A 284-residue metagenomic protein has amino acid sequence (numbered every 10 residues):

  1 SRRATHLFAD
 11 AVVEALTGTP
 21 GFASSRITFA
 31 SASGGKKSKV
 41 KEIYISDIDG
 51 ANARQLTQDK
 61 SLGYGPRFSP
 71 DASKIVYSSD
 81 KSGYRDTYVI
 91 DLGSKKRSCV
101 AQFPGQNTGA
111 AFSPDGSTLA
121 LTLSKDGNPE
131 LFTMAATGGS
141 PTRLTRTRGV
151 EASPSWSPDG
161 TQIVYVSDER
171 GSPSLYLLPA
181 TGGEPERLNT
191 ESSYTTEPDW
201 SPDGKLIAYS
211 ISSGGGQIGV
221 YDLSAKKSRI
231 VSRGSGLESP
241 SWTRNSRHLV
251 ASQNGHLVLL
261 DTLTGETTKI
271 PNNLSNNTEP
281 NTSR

Functional and structural regions predicted by a protein language model:
S1-R284: Sequence signature of WD/YWTD-type beta-propeller architectures
